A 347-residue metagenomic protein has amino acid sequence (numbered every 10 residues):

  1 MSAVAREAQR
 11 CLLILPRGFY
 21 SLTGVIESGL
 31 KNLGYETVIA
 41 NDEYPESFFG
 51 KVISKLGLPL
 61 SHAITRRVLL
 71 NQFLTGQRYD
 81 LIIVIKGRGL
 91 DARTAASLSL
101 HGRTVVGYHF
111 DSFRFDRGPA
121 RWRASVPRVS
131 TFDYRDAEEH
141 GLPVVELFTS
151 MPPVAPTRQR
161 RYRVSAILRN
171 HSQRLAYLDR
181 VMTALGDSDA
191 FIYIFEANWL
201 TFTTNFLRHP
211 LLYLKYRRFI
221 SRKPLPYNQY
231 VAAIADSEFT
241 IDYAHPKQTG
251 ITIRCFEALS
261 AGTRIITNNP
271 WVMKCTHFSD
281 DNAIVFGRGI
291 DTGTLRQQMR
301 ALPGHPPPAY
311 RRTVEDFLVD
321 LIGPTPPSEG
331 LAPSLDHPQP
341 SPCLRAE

Functional and structural regions predicted by a protein language model:
S2-R66, Q77-Y79, I85-R93, F110-T252 (+4 more regions): Nucleotide-sugar donor-binding catalytic core of glycosyltransferases
L70-T75: Short acidic low-complexity segments
L100-T104, V126-P127, A261-T263: A short helix->loop->beta-strand "cap" motif at the edges of active sites that frequently abuts
F256-E257: Acidic donor-binding helix in nucleotide-sugar-dependent glycosyltransferases
S260, R264-E347: Pol beta-like nucleotidyltransferase catalytic core
